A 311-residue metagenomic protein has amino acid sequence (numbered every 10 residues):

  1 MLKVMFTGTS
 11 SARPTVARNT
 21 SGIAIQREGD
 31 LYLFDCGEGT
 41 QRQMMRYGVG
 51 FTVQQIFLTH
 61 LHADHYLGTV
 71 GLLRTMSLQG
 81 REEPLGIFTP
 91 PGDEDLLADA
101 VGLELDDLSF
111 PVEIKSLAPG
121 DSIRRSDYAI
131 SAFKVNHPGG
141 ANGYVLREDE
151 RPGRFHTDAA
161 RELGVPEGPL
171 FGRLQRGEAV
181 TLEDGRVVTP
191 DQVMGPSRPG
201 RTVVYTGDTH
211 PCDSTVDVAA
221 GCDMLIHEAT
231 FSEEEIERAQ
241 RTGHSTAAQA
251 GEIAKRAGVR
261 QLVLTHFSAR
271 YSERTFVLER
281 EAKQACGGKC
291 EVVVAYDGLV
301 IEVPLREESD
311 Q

Functional and structural regions predicted by a protein language model:
M1-V49, E82-P84, Y144-L146, G153 (+2 more regions): Conserved beta-strand hairpin/beta-sheet module of binuclear metal-dependent hydrolase folds, prominently
T15-V16, S126-V218, M224-I226: Active-site-proximal loop/helix segment associated with metal-binding centers of metalloenzymes
F34-G37, Q54-L61, P90, V204-T209 (+3 more regions): Active-site neighborhood of phospho(di)ester-bond hydrolases with catalytic His/Asp-centered motifs
E38-F88, S116-A118: Active-site metal-binding motif and surrounding structural segment of the metallo-beta-lactamase
F51, Q79-E82, D106, A219-A220 (+1 more regions): Short, conserved loop/helix-junction motifs that constitute active-site signature segments in enzyme catalytic cores
G68-M76, D99-A100, S272-A282: Metal-dependent catalytic neighborhoods of phosphoester/phosphodiester hydrolases
R81-L85, P90-S116, R270: Active-site neighborhood of divalent metal-dependent phosphoester bond hydrolases
P119-G120, C212-Q311: Binuclear metal-ion centers of metallo-dependent hydrolases, dominated by the metallo-beta-lactamase
